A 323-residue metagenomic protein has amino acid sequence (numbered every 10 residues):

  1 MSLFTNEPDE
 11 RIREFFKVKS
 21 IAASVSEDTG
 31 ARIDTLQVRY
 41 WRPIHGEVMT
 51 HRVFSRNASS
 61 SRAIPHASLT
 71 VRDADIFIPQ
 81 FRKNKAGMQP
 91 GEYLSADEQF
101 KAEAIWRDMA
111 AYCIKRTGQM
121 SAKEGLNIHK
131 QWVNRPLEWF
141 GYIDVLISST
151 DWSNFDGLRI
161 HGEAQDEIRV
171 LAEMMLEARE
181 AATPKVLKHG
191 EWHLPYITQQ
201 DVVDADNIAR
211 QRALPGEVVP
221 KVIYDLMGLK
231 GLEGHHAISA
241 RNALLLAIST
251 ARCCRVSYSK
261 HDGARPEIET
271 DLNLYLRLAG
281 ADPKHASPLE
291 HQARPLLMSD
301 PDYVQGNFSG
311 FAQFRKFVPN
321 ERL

Functional and structural regions predicted by a protein language model:
M1-L323: A conserved ligand/cofactor-binding region detector
